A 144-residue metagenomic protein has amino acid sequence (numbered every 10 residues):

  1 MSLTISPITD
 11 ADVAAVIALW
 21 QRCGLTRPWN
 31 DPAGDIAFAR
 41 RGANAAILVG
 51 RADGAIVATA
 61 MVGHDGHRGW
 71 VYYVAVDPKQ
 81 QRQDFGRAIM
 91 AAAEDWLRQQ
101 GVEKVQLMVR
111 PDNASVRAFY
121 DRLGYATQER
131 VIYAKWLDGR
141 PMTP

Functional and structural regions predicted by a protein language model:
L3, P7-Y73, D77-K79, M90-A92 (+4 more regions): Acetyl-CoA-dependent GNAT
T4, V109, D138-P144: N-terminal beta-strand motif that seeds the catalytic metal site of vicinal oxygen chelate
A58, S115-F119: A short, acidic/glycine-rich surface segment
D77-Q83, P111-D112: Active-site acidic-Proline motif in GNAT/NAT acetyltransferases
R87: Residues forming the Rossmann-fold NAD(P)(H) cofactor-binding site
L97-V109: Conserved GNAT acetyl-CoA-binding A-motif
L107-V116, A134-D138: Conserved beta-strand-loop-alpha-helix junction that forms the acyl-donor binding cleft
Y120, Y125: Conserved active-site tyrosine of GNAT-family acetyltransferases
